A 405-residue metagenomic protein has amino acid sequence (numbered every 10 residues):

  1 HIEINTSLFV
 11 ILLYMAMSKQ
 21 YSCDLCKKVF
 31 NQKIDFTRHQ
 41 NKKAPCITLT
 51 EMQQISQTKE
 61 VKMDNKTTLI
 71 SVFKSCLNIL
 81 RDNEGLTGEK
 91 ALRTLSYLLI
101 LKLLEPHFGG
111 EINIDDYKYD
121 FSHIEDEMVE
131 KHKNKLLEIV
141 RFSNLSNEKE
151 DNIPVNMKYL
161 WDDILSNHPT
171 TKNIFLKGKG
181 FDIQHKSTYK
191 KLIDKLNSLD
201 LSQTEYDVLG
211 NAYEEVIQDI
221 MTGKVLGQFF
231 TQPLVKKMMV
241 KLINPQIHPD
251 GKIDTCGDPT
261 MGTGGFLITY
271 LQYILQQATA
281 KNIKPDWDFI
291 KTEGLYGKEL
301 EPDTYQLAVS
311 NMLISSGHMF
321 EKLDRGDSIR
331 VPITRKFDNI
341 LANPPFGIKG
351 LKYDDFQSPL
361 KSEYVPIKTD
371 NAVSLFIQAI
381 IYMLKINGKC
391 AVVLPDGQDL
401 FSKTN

Functional and structural regions predicted by a protein language model:
H1-S56: C-terminal recognition-helix end and immediately following basic linker of small zinc-binding "finger" domains
V29, S202, R330, D399-L400: Short strand->helix junction
M63-I243, I247, F320-S328: Non-catalytic, mostly N-terminal accessory regions of nucleic-acid modification and defense proteins
F73, E89-A91, L95, L300-L307 (+1 more regions): Conserved Class I SAM-dependent methyltransferase catalytic core
Q228-A342, G347-K349, E363, L394-G397: Conserved S-adenosyl-L-methionine
L351-T369, L400-N405: A mobile, often basic/glycine-rich helix-loop segment that functions as the active-site lid/recognition loop
